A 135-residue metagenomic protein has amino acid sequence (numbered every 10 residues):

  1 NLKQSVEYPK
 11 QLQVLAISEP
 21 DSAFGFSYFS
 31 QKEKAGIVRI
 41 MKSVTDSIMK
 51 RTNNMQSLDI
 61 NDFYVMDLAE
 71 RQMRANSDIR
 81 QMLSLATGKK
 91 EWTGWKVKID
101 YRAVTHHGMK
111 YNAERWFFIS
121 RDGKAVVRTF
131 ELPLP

Functional and structural regions predicted by a protein language model:
N1-P135: Cystatin/cathelin-like cysteine-protease inhibitor module
